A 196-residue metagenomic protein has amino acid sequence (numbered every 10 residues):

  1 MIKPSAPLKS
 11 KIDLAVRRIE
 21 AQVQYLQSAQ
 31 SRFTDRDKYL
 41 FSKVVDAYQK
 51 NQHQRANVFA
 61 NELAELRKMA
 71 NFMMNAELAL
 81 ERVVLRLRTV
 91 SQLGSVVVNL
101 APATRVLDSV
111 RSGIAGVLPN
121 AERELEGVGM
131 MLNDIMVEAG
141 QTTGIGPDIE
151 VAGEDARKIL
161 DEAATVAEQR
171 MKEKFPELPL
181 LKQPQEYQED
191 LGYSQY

Functional and structural regions predicted by a protein language model:
M1-S31, R88, S95-Y196: Long C-terminal interaction segments enriched in charged/acidic composition
A21, S28-Y48: A positional/architectural concept
R36-L40, A76, V106: Amphipathic, well-ordered alpha-helical segments in soluble domains
R55-A56: Solenoid-repeat scaffolds in large eukaryotic assemblies
L66-R86: Amphipathic alpha-helical coiled-coil segments
